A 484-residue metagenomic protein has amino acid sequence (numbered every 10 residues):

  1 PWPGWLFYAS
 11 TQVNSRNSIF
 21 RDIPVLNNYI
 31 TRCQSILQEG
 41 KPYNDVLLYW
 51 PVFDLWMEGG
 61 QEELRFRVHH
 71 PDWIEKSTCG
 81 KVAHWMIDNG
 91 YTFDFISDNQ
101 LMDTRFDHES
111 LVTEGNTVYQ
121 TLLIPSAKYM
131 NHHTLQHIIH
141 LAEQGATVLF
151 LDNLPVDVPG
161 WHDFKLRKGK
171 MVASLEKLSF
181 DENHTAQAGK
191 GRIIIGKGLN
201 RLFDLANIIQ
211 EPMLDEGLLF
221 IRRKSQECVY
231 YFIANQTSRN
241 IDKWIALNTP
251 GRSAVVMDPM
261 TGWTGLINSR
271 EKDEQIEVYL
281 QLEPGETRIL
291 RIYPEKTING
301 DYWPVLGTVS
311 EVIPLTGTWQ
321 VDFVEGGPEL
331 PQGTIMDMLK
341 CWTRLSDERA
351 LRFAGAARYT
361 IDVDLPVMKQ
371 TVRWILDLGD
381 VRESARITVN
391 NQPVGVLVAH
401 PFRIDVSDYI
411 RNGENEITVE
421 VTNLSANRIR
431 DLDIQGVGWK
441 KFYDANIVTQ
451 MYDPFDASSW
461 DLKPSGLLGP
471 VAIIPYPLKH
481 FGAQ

Functional and structural regions predicted by a protein language model:
P1-A356, D364-M368, A472-A483: Carbohydrate-binding surfaces of carbohydrate-active enzymes
V229, Y359, V372-W374: Structural beta-strand segments of beta-rich domains
A246, R352, V363-N390, L397 (+1 more regions): Aromatic-lined ligand-binding clefts that engage carbohydrates, nucleic acids, or primary amines
P259-G262, N390-V394: Change "in extracellular beta-sheet-rich domains … of secreted and cell-surface proteins" to "in beta-sheet-rich domains
N268-E271, V394-V398: Short beta-strand segments within Ig-like beta-sandwich modules, predominantly Fibronectin type-III
E277-L280, R403-Y409: Exposed aromatic-hydrophobic patches
T287-R288, W374, R411-V437: Short, well-structured beta-strand segments enriched in hydrophobic/aromatic residues within extracellular or lumenal
K296-G317, L424-I473: Glycine/proline-rich low-complexity spacer/linker segments in large multi-domain proteins
